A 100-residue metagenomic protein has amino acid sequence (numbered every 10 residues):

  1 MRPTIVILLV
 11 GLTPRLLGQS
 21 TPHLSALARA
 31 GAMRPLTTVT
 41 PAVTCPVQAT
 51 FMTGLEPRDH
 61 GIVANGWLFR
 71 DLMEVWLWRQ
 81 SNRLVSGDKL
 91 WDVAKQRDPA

Functional and structural regions predicted by a protein language model:
R2-P3, T13-A100: Active-site nucleophile/metal-coordination loop of metallo-enzymes that catalyze phosphate/sulfate and related
V6-L9: Short hydrophobic beta-strand that contains or immediately precedes a catalytic carboxylate
